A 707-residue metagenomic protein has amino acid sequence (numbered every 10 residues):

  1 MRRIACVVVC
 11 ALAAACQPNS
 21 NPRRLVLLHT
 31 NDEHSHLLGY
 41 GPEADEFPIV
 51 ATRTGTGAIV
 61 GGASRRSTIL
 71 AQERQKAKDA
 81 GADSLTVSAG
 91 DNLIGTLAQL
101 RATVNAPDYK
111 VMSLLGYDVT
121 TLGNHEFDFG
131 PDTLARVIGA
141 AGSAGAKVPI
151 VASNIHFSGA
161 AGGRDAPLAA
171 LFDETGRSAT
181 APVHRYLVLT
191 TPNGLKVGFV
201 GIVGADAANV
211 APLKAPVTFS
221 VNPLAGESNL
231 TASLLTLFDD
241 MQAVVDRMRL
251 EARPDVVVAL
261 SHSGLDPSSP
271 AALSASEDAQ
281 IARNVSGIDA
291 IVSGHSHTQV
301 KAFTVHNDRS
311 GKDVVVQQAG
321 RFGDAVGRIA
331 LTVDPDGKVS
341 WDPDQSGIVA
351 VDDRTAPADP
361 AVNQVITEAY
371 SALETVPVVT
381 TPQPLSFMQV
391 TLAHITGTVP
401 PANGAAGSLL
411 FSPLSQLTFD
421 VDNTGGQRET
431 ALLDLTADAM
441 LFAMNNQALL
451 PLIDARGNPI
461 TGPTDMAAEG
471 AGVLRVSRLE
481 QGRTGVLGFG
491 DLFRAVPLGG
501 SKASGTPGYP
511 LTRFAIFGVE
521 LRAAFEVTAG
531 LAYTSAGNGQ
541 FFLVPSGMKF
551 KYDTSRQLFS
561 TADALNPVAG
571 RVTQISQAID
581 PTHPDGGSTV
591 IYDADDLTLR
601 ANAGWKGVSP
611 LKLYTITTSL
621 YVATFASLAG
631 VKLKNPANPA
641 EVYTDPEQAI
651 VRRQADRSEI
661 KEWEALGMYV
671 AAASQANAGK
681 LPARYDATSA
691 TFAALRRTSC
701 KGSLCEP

Functional and structural regions predicted by a protein language model:
R2-V7: Sec-dependent signal peptide recognition, specifically the positively charged N-region followed immediately by
A13-A15: C-terminal motif of bacterial Sec signal peptides marking the signal peptidase cleavage site
Q17-D353, L435, A439, A532: Acidic, metal/ion-coordinating pockets
R23-I69, L114, T191, A207-L234 (+2 more regions): Catalytic centers of hydrolytic enzymes
